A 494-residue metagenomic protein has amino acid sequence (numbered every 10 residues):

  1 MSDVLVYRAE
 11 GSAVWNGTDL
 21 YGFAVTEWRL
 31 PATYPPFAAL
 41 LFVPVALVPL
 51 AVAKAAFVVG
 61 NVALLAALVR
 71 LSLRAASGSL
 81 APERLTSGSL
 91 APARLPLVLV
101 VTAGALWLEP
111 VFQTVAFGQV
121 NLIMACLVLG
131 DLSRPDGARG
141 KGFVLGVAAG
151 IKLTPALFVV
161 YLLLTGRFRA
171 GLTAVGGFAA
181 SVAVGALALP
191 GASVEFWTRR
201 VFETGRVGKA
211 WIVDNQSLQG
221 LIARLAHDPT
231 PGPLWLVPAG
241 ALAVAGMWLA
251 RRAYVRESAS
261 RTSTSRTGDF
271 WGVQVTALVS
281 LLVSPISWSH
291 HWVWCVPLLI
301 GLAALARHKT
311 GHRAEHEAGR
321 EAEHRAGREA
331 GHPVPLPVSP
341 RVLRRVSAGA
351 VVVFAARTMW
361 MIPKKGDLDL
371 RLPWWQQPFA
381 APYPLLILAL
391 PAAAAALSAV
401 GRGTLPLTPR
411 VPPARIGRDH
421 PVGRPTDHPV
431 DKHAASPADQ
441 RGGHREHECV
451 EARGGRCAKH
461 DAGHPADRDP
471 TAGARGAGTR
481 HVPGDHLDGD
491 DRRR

Functional and structural regions predicted by a protein language model:
M1-R84, G88-R139, T165-S260, S265-S289 (+3 more regions): Primarily membrane-embedded glycan-assembly and transfer machineries that use lipid-linked glycans
P49, L64, K152-P155, L298: Hydrophobic transmembrane alpha-helices
S79, S133-L145, T165, R169-A170 (+3 more regions): Membrane-interface junctions at the ends of membrane-embedded or membrane-associated helices
S79-A81, L85-L90, T310-H332, H420 (+1 more regions): Long, intrinsically disordered low-complexity tandem-repeat segments
R139-L162, T276-V283: Membrane-interface alpha helices of multi-pass inner-membrane proteins
A174, V293-L298: Hydrophobic core segments of alpha-helical transmembrane domains in multi-pass membrane proteins
A303-A306, P337-A414, D491-R494: Aromatic-enriched
A414-A458, A462-R493: Short, strongly patterned local motifs
